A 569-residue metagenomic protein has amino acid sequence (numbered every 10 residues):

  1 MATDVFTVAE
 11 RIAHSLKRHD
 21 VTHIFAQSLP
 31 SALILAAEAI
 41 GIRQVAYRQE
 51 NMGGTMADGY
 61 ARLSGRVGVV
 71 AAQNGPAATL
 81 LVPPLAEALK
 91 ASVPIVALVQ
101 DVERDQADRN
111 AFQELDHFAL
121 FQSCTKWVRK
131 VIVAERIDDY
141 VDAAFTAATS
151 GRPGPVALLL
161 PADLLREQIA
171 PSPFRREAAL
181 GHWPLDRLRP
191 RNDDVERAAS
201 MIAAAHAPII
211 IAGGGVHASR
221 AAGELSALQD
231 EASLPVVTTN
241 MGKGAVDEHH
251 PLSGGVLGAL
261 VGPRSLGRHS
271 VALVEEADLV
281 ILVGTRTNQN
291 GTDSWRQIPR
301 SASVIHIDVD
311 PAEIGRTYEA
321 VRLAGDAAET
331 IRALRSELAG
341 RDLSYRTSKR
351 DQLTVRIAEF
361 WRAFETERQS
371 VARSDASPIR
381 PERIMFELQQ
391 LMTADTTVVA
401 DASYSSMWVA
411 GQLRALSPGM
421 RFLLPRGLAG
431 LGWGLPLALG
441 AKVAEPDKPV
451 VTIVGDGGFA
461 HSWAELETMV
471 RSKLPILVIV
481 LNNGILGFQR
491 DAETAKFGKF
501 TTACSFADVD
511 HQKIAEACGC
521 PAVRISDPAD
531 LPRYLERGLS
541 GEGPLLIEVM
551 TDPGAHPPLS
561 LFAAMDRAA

Functional and structural regions predicted by a protein language model:
M1-D4, E135, S301-A402, I514 (+3 more regions): Phosphate/pyrophosphate-binding active-site segments
A2-Y345, L391-A394, P475-V478, A515: N-terminal alpha/beta PP-like core and its mobile active-site loop of ThDP/TPP-dependent enzymes
A9, A13, K17-A26, P30 (+2 more regions): Active-site diphosphate/adenylate-binding microenvironment
M52, D116, R220, R380 (+2 more regions): A generic structural signal for residues located within well-ordered alpha-helices of large catalytic or ligand-binding
L98, Q106-Q113, A259, E276 (+5 more regions): Thiamine diphosphate
A162-L164, Y404, T551: Active-site-proximal loop/turn and secondary-structure-junction residues that shape catalytic pockets, frequently
